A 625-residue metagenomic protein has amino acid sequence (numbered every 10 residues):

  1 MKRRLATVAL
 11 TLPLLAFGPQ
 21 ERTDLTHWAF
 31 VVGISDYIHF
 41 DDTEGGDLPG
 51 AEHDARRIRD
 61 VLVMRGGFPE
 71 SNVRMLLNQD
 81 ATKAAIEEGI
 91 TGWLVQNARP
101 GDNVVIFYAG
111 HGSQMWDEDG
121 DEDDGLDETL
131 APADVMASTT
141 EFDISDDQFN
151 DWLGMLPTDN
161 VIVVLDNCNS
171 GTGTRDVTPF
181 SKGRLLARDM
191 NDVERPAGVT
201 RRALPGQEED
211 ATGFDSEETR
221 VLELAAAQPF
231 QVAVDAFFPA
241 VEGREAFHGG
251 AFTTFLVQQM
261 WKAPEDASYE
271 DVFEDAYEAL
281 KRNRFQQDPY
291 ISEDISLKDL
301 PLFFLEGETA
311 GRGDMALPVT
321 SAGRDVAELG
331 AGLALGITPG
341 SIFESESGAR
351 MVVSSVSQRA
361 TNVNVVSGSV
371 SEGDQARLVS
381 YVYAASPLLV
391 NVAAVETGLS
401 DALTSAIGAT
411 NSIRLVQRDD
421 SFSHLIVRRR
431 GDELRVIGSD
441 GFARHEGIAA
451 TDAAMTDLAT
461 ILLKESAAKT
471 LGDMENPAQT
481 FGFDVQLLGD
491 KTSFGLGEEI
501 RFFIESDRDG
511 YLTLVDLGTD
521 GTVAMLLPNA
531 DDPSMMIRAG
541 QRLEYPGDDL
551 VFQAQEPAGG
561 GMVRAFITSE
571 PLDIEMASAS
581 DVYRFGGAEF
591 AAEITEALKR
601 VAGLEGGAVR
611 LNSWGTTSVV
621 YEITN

Functional and structural regions predicted by a protein language model:
A9-G18: Hydrophobic h-region of N-terminal signal peptides that target proteins for export in Gram-negative bacteria
Q20, T26, A84-A109, S113-F180 (+1 more regions): Caspase-like (clan CD) cysteine peptidase catalytic core
R22, A29, G206-V221, A225-F230 (+2 more regions): Caspase-like cysteine protease fold
I38-R56, D60, F238-F247: Glycine- and acidic-residue-enriched helix-capping/strand-helix junction motifs
R59, V163, N167, P239-R284: Non-catalytic, well-ordered alpha-helical segments in soluble enzyme domains
T172-F247: Extracellular S/T/G-rich loop segment that most often corresponds to the catalytic His/Ser-adjacent loop
G173, A384-N625: Secretory-pathway glycoprotein ectodomains that are cysteine- and/or Ser/Thr/Pro-rich
G313-L317, S321-G330, L335-A385: Beta-strand/loop-dominated core regions that host nucleotide or nucleotide-derived cofactor-binding catalytic loops
